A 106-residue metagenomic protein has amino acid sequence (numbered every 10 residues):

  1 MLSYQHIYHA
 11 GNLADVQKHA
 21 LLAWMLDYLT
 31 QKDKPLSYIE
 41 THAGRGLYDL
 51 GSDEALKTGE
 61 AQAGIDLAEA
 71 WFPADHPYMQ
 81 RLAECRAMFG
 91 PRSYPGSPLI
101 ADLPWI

Functional and structural regions predicted by a protein language model:
M1-L21: Basic, amphipathic N-terminal segments that precede the first structured/catalytic domain
Y8, A20-I106: SAM cofactor-binding core of SAM-dependent methyltransferases, primarily the Rossmann-like beta-alpha-beta module
